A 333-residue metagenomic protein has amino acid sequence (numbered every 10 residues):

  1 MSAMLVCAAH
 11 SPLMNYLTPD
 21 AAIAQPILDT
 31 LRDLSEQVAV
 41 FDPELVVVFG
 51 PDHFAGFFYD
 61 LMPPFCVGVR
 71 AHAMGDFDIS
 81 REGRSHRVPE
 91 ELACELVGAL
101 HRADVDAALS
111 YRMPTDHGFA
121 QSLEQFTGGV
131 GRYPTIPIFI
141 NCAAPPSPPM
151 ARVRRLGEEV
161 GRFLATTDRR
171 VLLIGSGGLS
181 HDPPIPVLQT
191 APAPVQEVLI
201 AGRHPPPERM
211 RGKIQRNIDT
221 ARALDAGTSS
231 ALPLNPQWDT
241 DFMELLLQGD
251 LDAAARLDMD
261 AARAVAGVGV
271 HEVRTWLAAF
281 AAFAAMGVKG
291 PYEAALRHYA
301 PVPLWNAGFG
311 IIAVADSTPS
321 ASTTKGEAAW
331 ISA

Functional and structural regions predicted by a protein language model:
M1-P43, Y59-R154, T166, L188-A333: Flexible, D/E/H-enriched segments
H10, H53, S180: Short, glycine/serine-rich, charged loops/turns that create anion-binding and catalytic segments at active sites
E44-G50, I138, R169-L179, A279: Beta-strand elements within well-structured catalytic alpha/beta cores of enzymes that handle phosphate/sulfate esters
G56: Active-site environment of divalent metal-dependent phosphoester hydrolases
A144-P145, L179-D182: Short, catalytically relevant binding-site loops at active-site mouths
R155-E159, G175, D241: Non-catalytic alpha-helical scaffold/packing segments enriched in small hydrophobic residues
E158-T166, V171: Non-transmembrane, aqueous-exposed alpha-helical and coiled segments at domain scale
P184-P186: Short, well-ordered secondary-structure micro-motifs
